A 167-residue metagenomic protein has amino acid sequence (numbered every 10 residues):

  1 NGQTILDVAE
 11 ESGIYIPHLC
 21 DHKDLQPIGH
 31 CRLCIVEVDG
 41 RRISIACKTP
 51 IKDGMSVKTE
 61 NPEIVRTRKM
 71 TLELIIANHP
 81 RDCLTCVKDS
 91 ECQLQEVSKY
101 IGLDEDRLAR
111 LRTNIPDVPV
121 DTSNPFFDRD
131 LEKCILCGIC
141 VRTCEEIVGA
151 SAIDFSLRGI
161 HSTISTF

Functional and structural regions predicted by a protein language model:
N1-Q3: Short, contiguous acidic and Ser/Thr-rich linear segments
I5-D39: A basic, amphipathic helix-loop patch mediating RNA/tRNA/ribosome contacts
R32-F167: Fe-S ferredoxin-like electron-transfer domains and their immediately adjacent linker/connector regions across
